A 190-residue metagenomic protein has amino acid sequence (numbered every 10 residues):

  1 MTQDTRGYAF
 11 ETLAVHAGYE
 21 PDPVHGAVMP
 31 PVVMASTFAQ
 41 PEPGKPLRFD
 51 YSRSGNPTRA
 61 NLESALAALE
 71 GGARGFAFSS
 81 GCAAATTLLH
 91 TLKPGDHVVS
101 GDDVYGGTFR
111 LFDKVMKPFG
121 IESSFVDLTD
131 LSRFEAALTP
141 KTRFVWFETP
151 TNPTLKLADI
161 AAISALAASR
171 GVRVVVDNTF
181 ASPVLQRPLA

Functional and structural regions predicted by a protein language model:
T2-D4, F76-A190: Conserved PLP-enzyme active-site core in the AAT-like
T2-N56, L62-A65: N-terminal "arm"/small-domain region of PLP-dependent enzymes with the aminotransferase-like
H25, L69-E70, F119, R170: Residues at alpha-helix termini
T37-T86, T91, G107-K114: Conserved N-terminal alpha-helix of the aminotransferase class I/II PLP-enzyme fold
